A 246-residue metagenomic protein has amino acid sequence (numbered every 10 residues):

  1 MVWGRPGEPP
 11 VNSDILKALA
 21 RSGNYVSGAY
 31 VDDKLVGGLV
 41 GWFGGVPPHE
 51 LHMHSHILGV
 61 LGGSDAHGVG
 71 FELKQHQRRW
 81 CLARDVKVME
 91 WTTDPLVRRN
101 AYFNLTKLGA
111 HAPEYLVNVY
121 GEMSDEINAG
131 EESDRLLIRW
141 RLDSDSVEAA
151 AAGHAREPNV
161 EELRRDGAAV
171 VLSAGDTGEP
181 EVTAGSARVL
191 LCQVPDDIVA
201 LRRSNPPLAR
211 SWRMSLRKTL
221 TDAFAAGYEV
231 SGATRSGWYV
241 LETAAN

Functional and structural regions predicted by a protein language model:
M1-G62, S231-T234: A conserved beta-strand-loop-helix scaffold within acyl/acetyltransferase catalytic domains
D32, G44, L58-V60, D94-L96 (+2 more regions): An acidic- and aromatic-residue-enriched active-site/binding cleft used to recognize and process polar
L39, L58-G59, G70-R78, E90 (+2 more regions): Short, well-ordered alpha-helical packing segments
P48, L61-E72, R84, V97: Conserved glycine-rich acetyl-CoA-binding loop
A66-C81, N100, W212-S215: Conserved acetyl-CoA-binding loop-helix of GNAT-fold acetyltransferases
C81-D94: Conserved GNAT acetyl-CoA-binding A-motif
R84, V97-R99, F103-T106, A112-N246: Intrinsically disordered, low-complexity, positively biased terminal segments
